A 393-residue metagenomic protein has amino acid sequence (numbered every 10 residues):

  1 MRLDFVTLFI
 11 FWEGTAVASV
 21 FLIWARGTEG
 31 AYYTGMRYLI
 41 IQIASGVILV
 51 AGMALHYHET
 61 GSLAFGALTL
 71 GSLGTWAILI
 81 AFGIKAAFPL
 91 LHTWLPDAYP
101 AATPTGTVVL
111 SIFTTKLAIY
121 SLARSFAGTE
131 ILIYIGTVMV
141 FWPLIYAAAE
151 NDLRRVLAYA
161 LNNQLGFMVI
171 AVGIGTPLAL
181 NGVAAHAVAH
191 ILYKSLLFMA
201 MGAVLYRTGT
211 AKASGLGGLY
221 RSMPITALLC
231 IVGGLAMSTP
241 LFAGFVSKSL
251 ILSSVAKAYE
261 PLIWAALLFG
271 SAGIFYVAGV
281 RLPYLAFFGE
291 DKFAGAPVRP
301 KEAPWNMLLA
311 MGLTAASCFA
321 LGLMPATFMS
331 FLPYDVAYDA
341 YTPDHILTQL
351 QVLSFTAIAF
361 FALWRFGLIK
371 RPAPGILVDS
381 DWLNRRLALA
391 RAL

Functional and structural regions predicted by a protein language model:
M1-L8, V17-E302: Hydrophobic transmembrane alpha-helices and their helix-loop junctions in integral membrane proteins
I10, A18, A51, G166 (+2 more regions): Hydrophobic mid-bilayer segments of alpha-helices in multi-pass membrane transport proteins, especially secondary
Y57, G202-Y206, G322-Y334: Juxtamembrane/transmembrane-helix interface segments of polytopic membrane transporters
L110, A296, A303, M307-L321 (+2 more regions): Membrane-interface and transmembrane segments of multi-pass membrane proteins
Y159, L321-G322: Generic beta-strand/beta-sheet core signal
